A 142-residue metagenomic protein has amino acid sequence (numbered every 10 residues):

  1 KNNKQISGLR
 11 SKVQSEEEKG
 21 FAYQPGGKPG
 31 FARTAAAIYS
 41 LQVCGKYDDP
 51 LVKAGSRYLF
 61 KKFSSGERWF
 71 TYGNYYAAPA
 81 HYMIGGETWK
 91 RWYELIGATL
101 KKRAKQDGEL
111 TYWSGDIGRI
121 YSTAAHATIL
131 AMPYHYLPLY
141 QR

Functional and structural regions predicted by a protein language model:
K1-R57, K62-L95, T111-R142: An alpha-helical repeat/solenoid feature that recognizes helix-turn-helix modules
W92-A104: C-terminal closing repeat unit and adjoining cap/tail of repeat-based domains
K105-L110: Large, well-folded core regions of big proteins
